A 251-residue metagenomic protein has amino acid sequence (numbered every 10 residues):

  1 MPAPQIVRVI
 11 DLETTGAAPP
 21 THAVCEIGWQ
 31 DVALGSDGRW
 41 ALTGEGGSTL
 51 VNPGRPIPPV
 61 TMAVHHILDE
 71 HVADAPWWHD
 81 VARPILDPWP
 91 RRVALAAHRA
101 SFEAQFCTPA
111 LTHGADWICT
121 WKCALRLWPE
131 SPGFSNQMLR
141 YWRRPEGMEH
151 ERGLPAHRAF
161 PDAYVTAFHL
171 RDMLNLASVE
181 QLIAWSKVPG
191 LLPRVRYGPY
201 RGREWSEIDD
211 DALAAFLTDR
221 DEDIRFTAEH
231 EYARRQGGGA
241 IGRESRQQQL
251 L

Functional and structural regions predicted by a protein language model:
M1, F168-L251: Acidic two-metal-ion nuclease catalytic site recognized across multiple nuclease folds, prominently DnaQ/RNase D-T
P2-V9, P20-I67, D87-R203: Metal-dependent phosphoesterase core characteristic of DEDDh/y 3'-5' exonuclease domains
T15: Conserved Rossmann-like nucleotide-cofactor binding loop
R55, P59, H79-D80, I118 (+4 more regions): Generic alpha-helical secondary structure signal
D74-W89: A short, well-structured juxtamembrane/interface segment
W78, L95, E146, E222-D223: A general structural signal for well-ordered secondary-structure junctions
